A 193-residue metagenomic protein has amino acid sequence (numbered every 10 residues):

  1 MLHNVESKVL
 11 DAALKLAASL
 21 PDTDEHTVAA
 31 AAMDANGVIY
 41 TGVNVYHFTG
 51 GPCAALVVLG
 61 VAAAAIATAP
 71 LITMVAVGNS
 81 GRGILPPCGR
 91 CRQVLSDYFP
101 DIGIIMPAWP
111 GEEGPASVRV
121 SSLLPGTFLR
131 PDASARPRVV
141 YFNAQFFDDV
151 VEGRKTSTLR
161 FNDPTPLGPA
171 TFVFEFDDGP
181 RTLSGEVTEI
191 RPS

Functional and structural regions predicted by a protein language model:
M1-T23, I66-A135: C-terminal binding/interaction regions
T23-H26, L167: Short solvent-exposed loop/turn micro-motifs enriched in small/polar/acidic residues
V28-A35: Short beta-strand scaffold segments in enzyme catalytic cores
D34, M106-G111, F174-D178: Short acidic, glycine-rich loop/turn motifs
V38-I39: Hydrophobic "anchor" residues
N44-V45, F161: Residue-level structural signal for beta-strand termini and adjacent loop
T49-L59: A short, polar/charged loop-to-alpha-helix boundary motif
P137-S193: Structured alpha/beta reader/binder surfaces that contact nucleic acids or chromatin modification marks
